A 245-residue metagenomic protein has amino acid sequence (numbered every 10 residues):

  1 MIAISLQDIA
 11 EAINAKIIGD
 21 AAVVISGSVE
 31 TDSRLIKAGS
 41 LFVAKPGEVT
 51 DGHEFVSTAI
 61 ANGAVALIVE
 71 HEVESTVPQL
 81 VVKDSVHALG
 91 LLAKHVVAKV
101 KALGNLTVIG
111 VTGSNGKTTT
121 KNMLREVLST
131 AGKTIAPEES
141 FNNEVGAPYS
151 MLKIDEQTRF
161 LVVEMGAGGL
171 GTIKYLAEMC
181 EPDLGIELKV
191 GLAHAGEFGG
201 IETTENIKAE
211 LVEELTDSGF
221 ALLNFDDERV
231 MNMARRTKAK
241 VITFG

Functional and structural regions predicted by a protein language model:
M1-G110, T119-T130, L152: Short, basic phosphate-binding NTP loop
A10-E11, A88-F225, R229-T237: Phosphate-binding loop of NTP-binding sites
I18-A21, V69, V81-V82, T134-E138 (+3 more regions): General beta-strand structural signal in soluble alpha/beta enzymes
F42, H53-F55, F141, F160 (+2 more regions): Aromatic side chains
A239-G245: Short, intrinsically disordered, charge-balanced linker/junction segments flanking boundaries in proteins
